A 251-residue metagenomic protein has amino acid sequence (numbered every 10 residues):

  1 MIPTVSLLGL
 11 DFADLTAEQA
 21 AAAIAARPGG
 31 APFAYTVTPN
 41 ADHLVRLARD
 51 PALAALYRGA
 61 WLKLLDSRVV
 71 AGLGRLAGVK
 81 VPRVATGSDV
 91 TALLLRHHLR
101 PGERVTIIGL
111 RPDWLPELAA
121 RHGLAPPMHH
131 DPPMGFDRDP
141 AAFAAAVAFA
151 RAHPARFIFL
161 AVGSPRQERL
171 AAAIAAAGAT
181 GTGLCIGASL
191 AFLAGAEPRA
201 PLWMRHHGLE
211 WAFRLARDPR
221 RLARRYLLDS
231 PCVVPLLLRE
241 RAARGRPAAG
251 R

Functional and structural regions predicted by a protein language model:
M1-T91: N-terminal nucleotide/polyanion-binding subdomain common to many enzyme families
F33, E103, G178-T182: A short helix->loop->beta-strand "cap" motif at the edges of active sites that frequently abuts
N40-L44, V162-Q167, S189-L190: Short glycine-rich anion-binding loops that position phosphate/pyrophosphate groups of nucleotides and phosphorylated
A71-L76, A200-R251: A transmembrane-helix-recognition feature enriched in membrane-embedded lipid enzymes and envelope glyco-/phospholipid
A71-P154: Conserved beta-alpha
A119, E168-A177: Short Gly/Thr/Asp-enriched flexible loops that form oxyanion-binding sites at enzyme active sites
P132-R138, A179-R217: Short, flexible loop segments at boundaries between secondary-structure elements
A150-S164, T180: Proline-aspartate-enriched helix->loop->beta-strand connector
